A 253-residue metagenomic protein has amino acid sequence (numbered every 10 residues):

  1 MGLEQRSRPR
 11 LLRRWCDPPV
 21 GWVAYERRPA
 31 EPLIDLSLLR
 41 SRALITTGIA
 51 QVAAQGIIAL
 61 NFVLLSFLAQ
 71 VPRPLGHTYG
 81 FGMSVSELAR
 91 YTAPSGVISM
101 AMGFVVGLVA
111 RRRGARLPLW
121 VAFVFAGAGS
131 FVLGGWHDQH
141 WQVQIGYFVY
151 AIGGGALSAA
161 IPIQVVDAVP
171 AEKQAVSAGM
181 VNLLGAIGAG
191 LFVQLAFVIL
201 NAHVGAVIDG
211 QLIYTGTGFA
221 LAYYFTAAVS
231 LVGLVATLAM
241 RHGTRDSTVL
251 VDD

Functional and structural regions predicted by a protein language model:
M1-I49, Q55-I57, T226-A227, G243: Hydrophobic transmembrane-helix bundles of small-molecule transporters
M1-S7, V198-A227: A membrane-interface helix-boundary motif in multi-pass transporters
R8, V85-A89, G179: Small-residue hotspots at the loop-to-helix junctions and early N-terminal turns of transmembrane alpha-helices
P19, G127-A128, A227-L234: Small-residue-rich packing faces within the transmembrane alpha-helices of Major Facilitator Superfamily
L33-L157: Transmembrane core module of solute transporters
A156-V169: Intracellular juxtamembrane helix-capping segments at the cytosolic ends of symmetry-related transmembrane helices
A168-G205: A late C-terminal transmembrane helix in Major Facilitator Superfamily
M240-D253: Intrinsic disorder in cytosolic terminal tails and internal cytosolic loops of multi-pass membrane transporters
